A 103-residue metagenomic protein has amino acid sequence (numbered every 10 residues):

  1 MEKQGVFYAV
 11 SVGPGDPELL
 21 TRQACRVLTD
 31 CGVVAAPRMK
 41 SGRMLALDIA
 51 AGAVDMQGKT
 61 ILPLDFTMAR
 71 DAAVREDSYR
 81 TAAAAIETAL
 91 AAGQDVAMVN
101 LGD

Functional and structural regions predicted by a protein language model:
M1-P17, R22-G102: Class I S-adenosyl-L-methionine
